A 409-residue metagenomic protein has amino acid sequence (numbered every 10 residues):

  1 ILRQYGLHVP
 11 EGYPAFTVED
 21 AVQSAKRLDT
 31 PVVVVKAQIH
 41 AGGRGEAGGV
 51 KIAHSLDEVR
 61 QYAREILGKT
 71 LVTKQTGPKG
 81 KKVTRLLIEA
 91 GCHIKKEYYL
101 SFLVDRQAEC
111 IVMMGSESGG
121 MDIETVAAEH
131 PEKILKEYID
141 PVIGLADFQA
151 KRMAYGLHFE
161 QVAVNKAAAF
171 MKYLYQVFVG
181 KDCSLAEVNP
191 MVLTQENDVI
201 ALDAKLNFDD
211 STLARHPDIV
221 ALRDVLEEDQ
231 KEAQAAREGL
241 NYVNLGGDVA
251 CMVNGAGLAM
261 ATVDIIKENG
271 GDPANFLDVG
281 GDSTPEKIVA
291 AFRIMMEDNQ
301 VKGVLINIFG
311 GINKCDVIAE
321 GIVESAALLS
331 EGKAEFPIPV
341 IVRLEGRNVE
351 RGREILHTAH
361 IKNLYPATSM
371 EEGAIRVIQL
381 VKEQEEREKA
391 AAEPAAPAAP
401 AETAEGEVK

Functional and structural regions predicted by a protein language model:
I1-V188, V192-I306, D316-E320, A327-A334 (+1 more regions): ATP-dependent carboxylate/acyl-activation modules
G311: Catalytic core of bacterial c-di-GMP phosphodiesterases, primarily the EAL and HD-GYP domains, capturing alpha-helical
P337: P-loop/Walker A phosphate-binding loop and immediately adjacent motor/lid segment at beta-alpha junctions
